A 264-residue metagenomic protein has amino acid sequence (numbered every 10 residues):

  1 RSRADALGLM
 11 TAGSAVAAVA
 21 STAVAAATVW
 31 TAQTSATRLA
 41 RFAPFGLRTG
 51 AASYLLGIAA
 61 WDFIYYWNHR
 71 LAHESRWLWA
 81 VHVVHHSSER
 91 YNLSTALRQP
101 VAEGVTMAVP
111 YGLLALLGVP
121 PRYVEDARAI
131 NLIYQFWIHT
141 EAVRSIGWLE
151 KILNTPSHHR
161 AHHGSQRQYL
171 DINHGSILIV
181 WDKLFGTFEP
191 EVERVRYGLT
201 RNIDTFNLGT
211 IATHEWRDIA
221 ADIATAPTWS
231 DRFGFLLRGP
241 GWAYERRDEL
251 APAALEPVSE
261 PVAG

Functional and structural regions predicted by a protein language model:
L7-A36, G50-F63, V109, L113 (+1 more regions): Hydrophobic alpha-helical topogenic segments used for membrane insertion/localization
A23-A26, T34, L47, A51 (+7 more regions): A broad "ordered helical/assembly scaffold" signature
Q33-F45: Membrane-interface helix termini and inter-helical loops of multi-pass transporters
L47-R201: Membrane-embedded catalytic scaffold of the fatty acid hydroxylase/desaturase
R194-G264: Cytosolic-facing loops and C-terminal tails of multi-pass membrane proteins
